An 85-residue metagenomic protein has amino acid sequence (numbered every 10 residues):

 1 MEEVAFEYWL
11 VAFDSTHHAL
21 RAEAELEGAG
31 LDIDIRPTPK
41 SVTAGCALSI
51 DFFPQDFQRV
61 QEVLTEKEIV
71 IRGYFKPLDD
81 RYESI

Functional and structural regions predicted by a protein language model:
M1-E2, F75: Intrinsically disordered, low-complexity regions enriched in Ser/Pro/Gly/Gln/His and often acidic
E2-V4, V42: Solvent-exposed alpha-helices and their adjacent loops that cap or buttress functional pockets in soluble metabolic
L10, D14-E62: Amphipathic, hydrophobic secondary-structure cores in small proteins
P54-I85: C-terminal structural segments of small proteins and small subunits
